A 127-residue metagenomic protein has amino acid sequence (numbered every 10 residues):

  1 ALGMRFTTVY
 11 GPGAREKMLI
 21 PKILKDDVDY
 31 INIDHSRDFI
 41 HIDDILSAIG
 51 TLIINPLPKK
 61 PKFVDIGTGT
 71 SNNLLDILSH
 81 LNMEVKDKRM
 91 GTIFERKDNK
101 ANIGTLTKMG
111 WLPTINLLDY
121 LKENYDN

Functional and structural regions predicted by a protein language model:
A1-R37, I42-L46, G50: NAD(P)-dependent short-chain dehydrogenase/reductase
T8-V9, Y30-R37, I49, I53-G69 (+1 more regions): A recurrent short beta-strand within the Rossmann-like NAD(P)-dependent oxidoreductase core
A14, M18, R37-D43, G69-N72 (+2 more regions): Residue-level signal for the nucleotide or nucleotide-sugar donor/cofactor binding architecture
I23, T105-T107: Structural element of the ATP-grasp superfamily
D26, L52-L57, M109, N127: Generic structural signal for alpha-helix termini and adjacent loop/cap motifs
P61-V64, N72-G104: C-terminal "lid/loop" region of Rossmann-like NAD(P)-dependent oxidoreductases
N116-N127: Amphipathic terminal alpha-helices
